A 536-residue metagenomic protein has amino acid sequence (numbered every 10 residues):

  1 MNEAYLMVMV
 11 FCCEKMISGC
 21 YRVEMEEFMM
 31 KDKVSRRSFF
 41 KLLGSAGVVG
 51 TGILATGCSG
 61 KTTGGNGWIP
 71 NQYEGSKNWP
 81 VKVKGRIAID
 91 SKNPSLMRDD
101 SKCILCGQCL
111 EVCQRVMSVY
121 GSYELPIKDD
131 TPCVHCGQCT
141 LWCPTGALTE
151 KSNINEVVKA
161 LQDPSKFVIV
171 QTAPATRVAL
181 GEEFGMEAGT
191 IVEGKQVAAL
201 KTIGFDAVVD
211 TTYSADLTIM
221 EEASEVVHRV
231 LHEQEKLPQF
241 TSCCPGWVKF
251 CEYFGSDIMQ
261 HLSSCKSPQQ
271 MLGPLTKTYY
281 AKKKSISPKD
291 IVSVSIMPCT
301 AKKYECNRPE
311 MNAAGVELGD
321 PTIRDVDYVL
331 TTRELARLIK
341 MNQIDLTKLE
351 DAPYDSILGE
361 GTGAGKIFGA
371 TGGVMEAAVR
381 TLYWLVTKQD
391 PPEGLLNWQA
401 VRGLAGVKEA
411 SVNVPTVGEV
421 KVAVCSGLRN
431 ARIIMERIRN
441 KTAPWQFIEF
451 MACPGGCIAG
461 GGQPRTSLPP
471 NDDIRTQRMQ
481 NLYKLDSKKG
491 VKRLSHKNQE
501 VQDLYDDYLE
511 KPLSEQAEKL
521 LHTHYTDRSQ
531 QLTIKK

Functional and structural regions predicted by a protein language model:
M1-S35: N-terminal secretory signal peptides
E26, K31-S95, V168-I169, K201 (+2 more regions): Non-ligating segments of multi-cofactor redox enzymes
R36, F40-A46, S59-G64, T140 (+1 more regions): Iron-sulfur-associated redox domains of electron-transfer enzymes in respiratory and anaerobic energy metabolism
G44, A88-N93, R98-D100, D129-D130 (+2 more regions): Short, intrinsically disordered, charge-biased short linear motifs at domain edges
T51-L54, M117, G121, N307 (+1 more regions): Short amphipathic alpha-helical interaction/hinge segments
S59-G64, N71, G75, P80-I89 (+3 more regions): Iron-sulfur cluster-binding cysteine motifs and their immediate structural context in ferredoxin-like electron-transfer
